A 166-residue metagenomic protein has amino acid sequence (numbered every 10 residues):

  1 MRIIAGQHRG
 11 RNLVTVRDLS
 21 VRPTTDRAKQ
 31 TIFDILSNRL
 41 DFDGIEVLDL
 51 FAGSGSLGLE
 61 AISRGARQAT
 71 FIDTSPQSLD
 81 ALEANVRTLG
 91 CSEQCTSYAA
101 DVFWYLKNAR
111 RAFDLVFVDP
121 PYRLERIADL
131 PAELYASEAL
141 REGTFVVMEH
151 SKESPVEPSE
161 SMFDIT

Functional and structural regions predicted by a protein language model:
M1-T166: Class I S-adenosyl-L-methionine-dependent methyltransferase catalytic core
